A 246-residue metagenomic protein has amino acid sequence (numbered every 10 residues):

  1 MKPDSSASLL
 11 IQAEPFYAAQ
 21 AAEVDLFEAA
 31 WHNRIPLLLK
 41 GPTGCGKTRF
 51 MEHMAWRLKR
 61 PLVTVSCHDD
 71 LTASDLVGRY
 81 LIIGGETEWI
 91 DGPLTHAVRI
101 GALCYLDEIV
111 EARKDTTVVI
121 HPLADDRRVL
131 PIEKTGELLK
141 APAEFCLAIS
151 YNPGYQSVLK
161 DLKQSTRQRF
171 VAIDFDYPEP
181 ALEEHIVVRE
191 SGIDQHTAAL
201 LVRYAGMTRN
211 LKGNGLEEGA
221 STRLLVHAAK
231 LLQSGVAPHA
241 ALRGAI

Functional and structural regions predicted by a protein language model:
M1-A199, R203: AAA+ P-loop NTPase catalytic core and its hallmark functional loops
E184, S191-A245: Conserved AAA+ ATPase small/helical "lid" subdomain
